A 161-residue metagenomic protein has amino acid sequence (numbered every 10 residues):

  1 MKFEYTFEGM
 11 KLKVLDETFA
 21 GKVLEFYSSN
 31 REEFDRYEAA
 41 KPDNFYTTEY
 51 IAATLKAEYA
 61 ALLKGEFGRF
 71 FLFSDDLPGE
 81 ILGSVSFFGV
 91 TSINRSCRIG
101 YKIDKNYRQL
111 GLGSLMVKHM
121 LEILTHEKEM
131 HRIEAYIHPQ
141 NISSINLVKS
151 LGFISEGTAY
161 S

Functional and structural regions predicted by a protein language model:
M1-K22, F26-E33, F73-S161: Acyl-donor (CoA/ACP) binding surface of acyl/acetyltransferases
D35-K56: Conserved GNAT-fold acetyl-CoA-binding loop/helix
K41-P42, A52, R69-F73, H138 (+1 more regions): Residue-level signal for alpha-helical context at structural boundaries
D43, K56-F71: A short helix-loop-beta-strand connector motif used in the catalytic cores of GNAT acetyltransferases and, in some
Y50-L55, L62-L63, E127, G152-I154: Short alpha-helix boundary/capping motifs
A52-L55, R69, L82, G100: Generic internal hydrophobic packing segments that stabilize the cores of diverse globular domains
